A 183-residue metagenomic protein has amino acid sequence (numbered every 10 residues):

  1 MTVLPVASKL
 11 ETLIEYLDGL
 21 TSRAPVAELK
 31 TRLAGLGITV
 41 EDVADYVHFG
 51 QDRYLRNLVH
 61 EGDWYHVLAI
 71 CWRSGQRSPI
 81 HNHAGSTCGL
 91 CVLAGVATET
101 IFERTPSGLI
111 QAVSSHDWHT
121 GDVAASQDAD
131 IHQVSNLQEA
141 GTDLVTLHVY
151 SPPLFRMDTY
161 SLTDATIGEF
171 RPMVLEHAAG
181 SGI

Functional and structural regions predicted by a protein language model:
M1-E41: N-terminal leader/capping segments at the start of a protein or of a new domain
D45-S74, V123: A short glycine-rich, His/Asp/Glu-containing loop-to-beta-strand
A69-H83, Q127-A129: Conserved short histidine dyad/triad with adjacent acidic residue
S74, G85-T100: Glycine- and acidic-residue-biased ligand/ion/polar-headgroup-sensing regions
G89, A140-R156: A short hydrophobic beta-strand segment most commonly corresponding to one strand of the jelly-roll/cupin
G89, R104-H132, P172: Short acidic-glycine-tyrosine-enriched beta hairpin
S135-E139: Asparagine-centered strand-capping/turn motif at beta-strand->loop junctions
A165-I183: Long hydrophobic alpha-helical segments typical of transmembrane helices together with their membrane-interfacial
